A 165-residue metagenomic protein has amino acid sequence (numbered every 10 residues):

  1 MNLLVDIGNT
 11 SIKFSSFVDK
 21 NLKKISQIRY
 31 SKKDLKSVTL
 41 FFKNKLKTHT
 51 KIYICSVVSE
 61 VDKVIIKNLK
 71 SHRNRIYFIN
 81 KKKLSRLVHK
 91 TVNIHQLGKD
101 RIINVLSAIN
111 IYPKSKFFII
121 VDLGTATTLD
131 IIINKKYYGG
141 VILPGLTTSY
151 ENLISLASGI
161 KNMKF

Functional and structural regions predicted by a protein language model:
M1-K23, A108, Y112-K135, L153: Gly/Thr-rich phosphate-binding beta-strand-loop-beta motif of the actin/hexokinase/Hsp70
M1-L3, I7-S85: N-terminal glycine/serine-rich phosphate-binding loop of ATP-dependent small-molecule kinases, especially carbohydrate
I28-Y30, T91-H95, Y138-G139: Short glycine-enriched, charge-decorated loop/helix-capping segments at active-site entrances that position
K36-T39, R86-T91, S149-S155: Short, charged, surface-exposed secondary-structure boundary motifs
V64-N68, L129-Y138: Short Gly/Thr/Asp-enriched flexible loops that form oxyanion-binding sites at enzyme active sites
Y77-R86, T125, I160-F165: Acidic-glycine-rich active-site phosphate/pyrophosphate-binding loop
R86-F118: Conserved phosphate-binding catalytic cores of ATP/NTP-utilizing and phosphoryl-transfer enzymes
K99, I109-K114, Y138-F165: Glycine-rich phosphate-binding loop plus the immediately following alpha-helix
